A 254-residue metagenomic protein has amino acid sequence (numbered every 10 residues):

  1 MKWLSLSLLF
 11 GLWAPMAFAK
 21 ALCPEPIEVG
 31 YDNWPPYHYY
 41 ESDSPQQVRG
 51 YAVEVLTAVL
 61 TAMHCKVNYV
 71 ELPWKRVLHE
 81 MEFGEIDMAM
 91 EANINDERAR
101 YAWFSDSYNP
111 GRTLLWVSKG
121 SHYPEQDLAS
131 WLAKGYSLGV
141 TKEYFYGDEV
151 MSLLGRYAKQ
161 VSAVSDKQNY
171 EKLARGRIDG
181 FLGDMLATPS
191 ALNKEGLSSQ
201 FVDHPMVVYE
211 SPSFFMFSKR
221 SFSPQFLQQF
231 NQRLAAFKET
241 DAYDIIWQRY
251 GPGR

Functional and structural regions predicted by a protein language model:
A14-M16: N-terminal signal peptide c-region/cleavage motif recognized by signal peptidases
K20-R100, S162, R249-Y250: Extracytoplasmic small-molecule ligand-binding "clamshell" domains of the periplasmic binding protein/Venus flytrap
L22-N33, H38, L128-Y146: Short loop->beta-strand "edge-of-pocket" segments that line small-molecule binding or catalytic clefts across diverse
D32-W34, R98, P110-L114, N193-Q232 (+1 more regions): Periplasmic-binding protein-like
V53-A62, A129-G135, M216-R249, G253-R254: Extended ligand-binding regions for polar small-molecule ligands
T57, K66-L132, E143-Y146, P205-V208: Acidic, polar ligand-binding/catalytic clefts
K66, Y144-V164, S199-Q200, L234-R254: Ligand-binding clefts/hinges and TM-proximal coupling segments of bilobed small-molecule sensing domains
R76-H79, A92-R100, M151, D179-Y209: A ligand-binding cleft/hinge motif common to bilobed small-molecule-binding domains
